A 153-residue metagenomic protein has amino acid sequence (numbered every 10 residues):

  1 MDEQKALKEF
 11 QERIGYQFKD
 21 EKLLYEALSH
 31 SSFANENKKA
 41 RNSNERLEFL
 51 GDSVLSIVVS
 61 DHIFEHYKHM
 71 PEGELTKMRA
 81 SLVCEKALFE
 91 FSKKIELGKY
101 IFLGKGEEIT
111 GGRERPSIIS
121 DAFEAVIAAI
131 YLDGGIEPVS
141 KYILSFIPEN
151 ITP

Functional and structural regions predicted by a protein language model:
M1-P153: Double-stranded RNA-binding/processing signature
